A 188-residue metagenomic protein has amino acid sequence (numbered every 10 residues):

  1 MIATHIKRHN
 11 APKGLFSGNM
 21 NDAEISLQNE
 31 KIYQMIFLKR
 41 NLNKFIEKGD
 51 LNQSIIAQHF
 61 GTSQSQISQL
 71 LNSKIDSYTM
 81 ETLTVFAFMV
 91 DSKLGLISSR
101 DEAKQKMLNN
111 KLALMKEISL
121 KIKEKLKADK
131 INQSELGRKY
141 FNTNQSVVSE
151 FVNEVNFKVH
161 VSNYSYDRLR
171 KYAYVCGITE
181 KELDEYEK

Functional and structural regions predicted by a protein language model:
M20-G49, I97, A103-E135, K139: A short, Lys/Arg-rich alpha-helix, primarily the initiator
K44, Q58, Q69, L120 (+4 more regions): DNA-binding alpha-helical recognition surfaces that contact promoter or target DNA
D50, G61, D91, K130 (+2 more regions): Central "turn" residue of the DNA-binding helix-turn-helix
D50-N52, Y78, I131-N132, D167: Residue-level signal for the short linker/turn that defines the boundary of a DNA-recognition helix
Q53, Q64-S65, Q69, L94 (+3 more regions): The DNA-contacting recognition helix of HTH DNA-binding domains and analogous helical DNA-recognition elements
A57, A87, L126, G137-R138 (+1 more regions): The alpha-helix within a helix-turn-helix
F60-D76, N142-Y164, Y186: Recognition helix of helix-turn-helix/homeodomain-like DNA-binding domains that insert into the DNA major groove
M80-G95, N163-E182: DNA major-groove recognition helix of helix-turn-helix/homeodomain DNA-binding modules
